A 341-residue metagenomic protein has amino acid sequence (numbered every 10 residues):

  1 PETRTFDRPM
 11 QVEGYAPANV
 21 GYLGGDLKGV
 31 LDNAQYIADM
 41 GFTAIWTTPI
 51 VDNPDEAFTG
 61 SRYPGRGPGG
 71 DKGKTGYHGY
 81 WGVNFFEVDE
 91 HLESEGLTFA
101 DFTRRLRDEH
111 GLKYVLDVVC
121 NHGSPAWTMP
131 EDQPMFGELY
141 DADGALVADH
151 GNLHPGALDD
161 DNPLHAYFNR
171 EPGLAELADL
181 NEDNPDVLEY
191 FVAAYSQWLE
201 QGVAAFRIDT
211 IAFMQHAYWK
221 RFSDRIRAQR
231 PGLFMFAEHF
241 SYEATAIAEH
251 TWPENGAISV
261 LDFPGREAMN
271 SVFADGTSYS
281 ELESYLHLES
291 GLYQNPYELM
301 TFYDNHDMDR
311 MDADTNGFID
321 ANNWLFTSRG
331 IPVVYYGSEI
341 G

Functional and structural regions predicted by a protein language model:
P1-Q201, R221-Q229, F234-H239, T245-A246 (+2 more regions): Substrate-binding/active-site clefts of carbohydrate-active enzymes
P17-L23, N181-E182, R207-A212, M308-N316: Active-site rim elements
T48, V88, D209, M214 (+1 more regions): Conserved residues at the C-terminal ends of beta-strands
T103-R104, D108-G111, E131, A193-E200 (+5 more regions): Active-site-proximal helices and loops of the catalytic beta/alpha 8
D117, G337-E339: Active-site glycine-centered loops adjacent to acidic/histidine catalytic or metal-binding residues that shape
C120, Y303-R310: Active-site neighborhood of divalent metal-dependent phosphoester/pyrophosphate hydrolases
